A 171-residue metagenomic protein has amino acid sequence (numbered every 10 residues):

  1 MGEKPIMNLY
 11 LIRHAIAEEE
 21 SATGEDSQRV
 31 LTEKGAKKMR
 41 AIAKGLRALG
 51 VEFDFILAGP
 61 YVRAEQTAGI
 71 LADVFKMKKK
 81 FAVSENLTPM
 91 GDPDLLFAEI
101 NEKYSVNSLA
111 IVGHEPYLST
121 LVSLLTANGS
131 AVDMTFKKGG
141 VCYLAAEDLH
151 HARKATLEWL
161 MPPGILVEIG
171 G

Functional and structural regions predicted by a protein language model:
K4-N8, I12-L87, G91, A98 (+2 more regions): Active-site-proximal alpha-helix that buttresses catalytic centers in soluble enzyme cores
L9, S105-G113: Generic beta-sheet signal
G45, I70, V74, E102 (+3 more regions): Active-site catalytic microenvironments for nucleophilic, acid-base chemistry
L49-V51, E102-N107: Glycine-rich phosphate-binding loop signature in dinucleotide/nucleotide-binding domains
T126-T156, L160-P163: Domain-level recognition of soluble alpha/beta enzyme cores, biased toward histidine phosphatases/phosphomutases
V167-G171: Acidic, His/Gly-rich catalytic cores of divalent-metal-dependent hydrolytic chemistry
